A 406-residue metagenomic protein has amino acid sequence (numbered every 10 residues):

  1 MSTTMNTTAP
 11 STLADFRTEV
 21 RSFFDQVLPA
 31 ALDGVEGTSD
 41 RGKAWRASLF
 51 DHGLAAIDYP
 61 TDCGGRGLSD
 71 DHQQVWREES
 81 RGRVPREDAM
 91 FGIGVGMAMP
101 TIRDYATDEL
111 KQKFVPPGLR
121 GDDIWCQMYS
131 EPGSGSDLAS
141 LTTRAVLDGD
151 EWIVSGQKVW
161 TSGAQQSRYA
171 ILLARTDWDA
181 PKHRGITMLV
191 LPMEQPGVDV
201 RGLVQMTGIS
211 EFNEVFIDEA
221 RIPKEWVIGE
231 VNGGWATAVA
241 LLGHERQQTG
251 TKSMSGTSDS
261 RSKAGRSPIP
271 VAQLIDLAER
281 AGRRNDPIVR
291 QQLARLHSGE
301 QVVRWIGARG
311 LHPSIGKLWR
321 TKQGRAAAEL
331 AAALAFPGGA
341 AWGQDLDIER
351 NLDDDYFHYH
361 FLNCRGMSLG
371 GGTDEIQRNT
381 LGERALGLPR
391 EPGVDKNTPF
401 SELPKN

Functional and structural regions predicted by a protein language model:
M1-G92, K113, P117, A333 (+4 more regions): Amphipathic, small/basic residue-rich leader segments at the start of a protein or domain
T7, V198-R304, M367, E402-N406: Glycine-rich beta->alpha junctions and the first turn(s) of the following alpha-helix
D51-Q112, P116-D122, G163-Y169, E300 (+3 more regions): Internal helix-loop-helix
R66, S314, L318-N406: Alpha-helix capping/hinge segments and adjacent helical runs
G121-Y129, L173: A short, Trp-centered hydrophobic/proline-enriched beta-strand micro-motif
S134, V159-A164, M206-T207, G366-G371: Glycine-rich phosphate/pyrophosphate-binding beta-alpha loops
T143-V146: A structural signal for short hydrophobic beta-strand segments in well-ordered beta-sheet cores
D150-E151, S155-L203, N213: A short core secondary-structure module
